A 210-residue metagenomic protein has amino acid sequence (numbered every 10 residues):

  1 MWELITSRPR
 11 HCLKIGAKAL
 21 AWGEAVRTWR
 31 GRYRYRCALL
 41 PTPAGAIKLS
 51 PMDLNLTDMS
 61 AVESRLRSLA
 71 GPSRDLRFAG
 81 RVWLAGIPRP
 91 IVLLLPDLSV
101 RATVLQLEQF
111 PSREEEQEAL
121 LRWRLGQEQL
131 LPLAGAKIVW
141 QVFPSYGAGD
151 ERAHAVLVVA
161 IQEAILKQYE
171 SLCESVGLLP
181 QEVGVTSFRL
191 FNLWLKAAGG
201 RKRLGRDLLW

Functional and structural regions predicted by a protein language model:
W2-E3, R8-L40, A85-P88, E118-L120 (+1 more regions): Small-residue (GG/TT-enriched) beta-loop-alpha framework at ligand/catalytic clefts
A19-L56, Q106-S112: Short glycine-rich, Thr/Ser-proximal phosphate-binding strand/loop in the N-terminal lobe of ATP-dependent enzymes
L40-A44, L93-L98: Short loop/turn segments at strand-loop or loop-helix junctions that form parts of catalytic or ligand-binding pockets
M52-S60, P111-A119, E163: Ordered, soluble secondary-structure elements with a strong preference for glycine-centered loop motifs and nearby
L56-M59, E63-A70, D207-L209: ATP/nucleotide-binding catalytic cores
S64-G71, R122-W123, K167, S171: Solvent-exposed alpha-helical segments within well-ordered globular domains of core cellular machineries
S68-P90, Q129: Phosphate/pyrophosphate-binding loops at sites that engage ATP/ADP/AMP, CoA/4′-phosphopantetheine, polyphosphate
W83, L95-V156, A197-G199: Internal amphipathic helical hairpin motif
